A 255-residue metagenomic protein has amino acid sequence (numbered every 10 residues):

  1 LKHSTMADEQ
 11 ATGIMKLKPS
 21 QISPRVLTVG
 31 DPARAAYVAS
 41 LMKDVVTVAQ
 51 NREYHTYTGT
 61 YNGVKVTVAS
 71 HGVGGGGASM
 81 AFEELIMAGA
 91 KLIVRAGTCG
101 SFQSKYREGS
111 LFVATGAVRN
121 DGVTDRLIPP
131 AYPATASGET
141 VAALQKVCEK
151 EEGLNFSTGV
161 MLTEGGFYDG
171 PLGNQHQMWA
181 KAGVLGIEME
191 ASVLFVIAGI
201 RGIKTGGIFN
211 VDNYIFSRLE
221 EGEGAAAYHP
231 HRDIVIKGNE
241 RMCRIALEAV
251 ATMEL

Functional and structural regions predicted by a protein language model:
K2-A142: Metabolite-binding pocket within alpha/beta catalytic cores that recognizes anionic/polar moieties
L27-T28, P32-A35, H71-A78, P133 (+7 more regions): Generic structural signal for well-ordered, non-membrane alpha-helical segments in soluble metabolic enzymes
D44-Q50, E151-G159, M253-L255: Flexible, glycine/charged-enriched surface loops at secondary-structure junctions
F102-S104, N120-G122, G166-L172, V196-I197 (+1 more regions): Short acidic/glycine-rich loop or secondary-structure boundary segments that cap or lie
A134-A182: Active-site rim beta-loop-alpha module in soluble metabolic enzymes
A143-G153, I197, R241, I245-M253: Generic non-transmembrane alpha-helical segments
G173-F216: A C-terminal functional module that forms or caps the active site or interfaces directly with catalytic machinery
R218-L255: His/Asp/Glu-rich mid-to-C-terminal helical/loop segments that flank catalytic regions of hydrolases
